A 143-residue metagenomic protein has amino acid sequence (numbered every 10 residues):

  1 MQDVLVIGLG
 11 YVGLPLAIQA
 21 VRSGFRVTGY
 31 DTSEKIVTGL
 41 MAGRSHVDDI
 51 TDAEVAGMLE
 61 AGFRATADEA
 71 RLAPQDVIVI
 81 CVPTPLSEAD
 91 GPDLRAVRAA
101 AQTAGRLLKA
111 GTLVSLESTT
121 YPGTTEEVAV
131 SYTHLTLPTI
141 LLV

Functional and structural regions predicted by a protein language model:
M1-R44: NAD(P)+-binding Rossmann beta1-loop-alpha1 motif at the extreme N-terminus of oxidoreductases
I18, R22, Q102, R106 (+1 more regions): Short, well-ordered alpha-helices that flank and scaffold nucleotide-derived cofactor binding pockets
A20, A42-S45, P92-A96, V128-S131: Short, glycine/charged-enriched secondary-structure capping and boundary segments
R26, T32-V77, T84-G91: Conserved N-terminal Rossmann-fold NAD(P) cofactor-binding segment
R71-V128: Rossmann-fold NAD(P) dinucleotide-binding segment
T133-T139: Conserved small/polar residues in nucleotide/adenosyl-binding loops
